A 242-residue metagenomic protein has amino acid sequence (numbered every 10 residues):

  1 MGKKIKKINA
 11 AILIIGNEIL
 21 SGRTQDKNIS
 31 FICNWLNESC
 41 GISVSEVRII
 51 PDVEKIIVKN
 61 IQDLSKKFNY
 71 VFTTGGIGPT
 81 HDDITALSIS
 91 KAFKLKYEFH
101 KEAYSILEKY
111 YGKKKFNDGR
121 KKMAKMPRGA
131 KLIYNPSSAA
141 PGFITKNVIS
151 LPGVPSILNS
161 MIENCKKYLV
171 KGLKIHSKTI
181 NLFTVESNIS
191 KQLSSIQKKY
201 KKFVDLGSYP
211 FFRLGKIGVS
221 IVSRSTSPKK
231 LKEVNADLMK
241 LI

Functional and structural regions predicted by a protein language model:
G2-V47, D52, K229-E233: Glycine-rich phosphate/diphosphate-binding loop of Rossmann-like nucleotide-binding domains
I8-I14, N60-N69, S138-I144: Short, hydrophobic/aliphatic alpha-helical segments
S30-K91: N-terminal small/polar loop signature for handling phosphorylated ligands or for N-terminal nucleophile
W35, S39, L64-F68, A92 (+6 more regions): Change "in soluble alpha/beta enzymes" to "in soluble alpha/beta proteins
C40-G41, S45-V47, F99-K109, H176-F183 (+1 more regions): Short, conserved aromatic-histidine micro-motifs
I56-K59, I84-G172: Proline/glycine-rich low-complexity loops and linkers
N147-M239: An accessory alpha-helical subdomain
